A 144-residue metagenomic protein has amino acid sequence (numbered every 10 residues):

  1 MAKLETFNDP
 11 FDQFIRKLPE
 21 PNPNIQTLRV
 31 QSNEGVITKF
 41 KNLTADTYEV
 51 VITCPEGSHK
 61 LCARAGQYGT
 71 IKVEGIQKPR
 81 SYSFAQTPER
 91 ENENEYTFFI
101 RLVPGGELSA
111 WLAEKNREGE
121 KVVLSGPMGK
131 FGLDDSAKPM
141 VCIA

Functional and structural regions predicted by a protein language model:
M1-D12, P104-A144: FNR/FR-type flavoprotein reductase catalytic core
L18-E120: Ferredoxin-reductase
